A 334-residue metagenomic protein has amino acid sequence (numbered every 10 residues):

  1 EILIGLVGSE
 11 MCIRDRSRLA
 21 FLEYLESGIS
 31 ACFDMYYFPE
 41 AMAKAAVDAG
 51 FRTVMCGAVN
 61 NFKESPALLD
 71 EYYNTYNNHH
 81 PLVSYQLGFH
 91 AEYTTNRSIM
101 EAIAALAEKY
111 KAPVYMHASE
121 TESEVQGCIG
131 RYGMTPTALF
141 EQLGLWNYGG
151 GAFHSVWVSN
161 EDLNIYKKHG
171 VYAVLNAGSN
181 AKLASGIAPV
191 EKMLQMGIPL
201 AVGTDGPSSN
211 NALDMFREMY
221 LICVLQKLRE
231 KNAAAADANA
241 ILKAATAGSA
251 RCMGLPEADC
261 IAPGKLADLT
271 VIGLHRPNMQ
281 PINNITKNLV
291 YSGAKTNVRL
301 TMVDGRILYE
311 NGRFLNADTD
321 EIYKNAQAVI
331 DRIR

Functional and structural regions predicted by a protein language model:
E1-G8, C12-I13: Single conserved hydrophobic/aromatic residue that forms the stacking wall/gate of nucleotide- or nucleobase-binding
G28, A46, L87, H117 (+10 more regions): Divalent metal-coordination and catalytic microenvironments
S30-A31, P199: Short acidic/polar active-site loop segments enriched in Thr and Asp
A41-S159: Metal-coordinating catalytic core of metallo-dependent amide/deamination hydrolases
A49-R52, A107-P113, L145-Y148, I165-V174 (+2 more regions): Glycine-enriched alpha-helix->loop->beta-strand junction motifs that scaffold or abut catalytic
P66, E122-M134, D162-Y166, A184-M193 (+2 more regions): Histidine/acidic-residue-rich catalytic or RNA/ligand-binding cores of hydrolases and nuclease-related proteins
Q142-L145, G149, E191-R276, S292-A294: His/Asp/Glu-enriched, well-ordered alpha-helical/loop segment that forms or immediately abuts the divalent-metal
K243-R334: Active-site microenvironment of metallo-dependent hydrolases
